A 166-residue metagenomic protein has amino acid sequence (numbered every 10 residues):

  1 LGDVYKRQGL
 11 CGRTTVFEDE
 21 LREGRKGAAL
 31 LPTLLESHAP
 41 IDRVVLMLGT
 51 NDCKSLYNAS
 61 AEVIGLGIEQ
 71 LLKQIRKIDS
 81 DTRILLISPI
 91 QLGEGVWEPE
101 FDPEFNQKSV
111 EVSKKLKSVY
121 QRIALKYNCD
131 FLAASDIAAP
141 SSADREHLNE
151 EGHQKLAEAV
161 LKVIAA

Functional and structural regions predicted by a protein language model:
L1-V4: Short, small-residue-biased leader/transition segments that mark boundaries at the very start of proteins
Q8, T15, E146: Flexible, active-site-adjacent loop/turn segments at secondary-structure boundaries
G9-C11, I137: Residue-level "edge-of-site" marker
C11-E23: N-terminal beta-loop-helix "entrance" segment that forms/cooperates in small-molecule cofactor or anionic ligand
G24-A166: Alpha-helical cap/lid subdomain in secreted, periplasmic, or secretory-pathway luminal O-acyl-processing enzymes
